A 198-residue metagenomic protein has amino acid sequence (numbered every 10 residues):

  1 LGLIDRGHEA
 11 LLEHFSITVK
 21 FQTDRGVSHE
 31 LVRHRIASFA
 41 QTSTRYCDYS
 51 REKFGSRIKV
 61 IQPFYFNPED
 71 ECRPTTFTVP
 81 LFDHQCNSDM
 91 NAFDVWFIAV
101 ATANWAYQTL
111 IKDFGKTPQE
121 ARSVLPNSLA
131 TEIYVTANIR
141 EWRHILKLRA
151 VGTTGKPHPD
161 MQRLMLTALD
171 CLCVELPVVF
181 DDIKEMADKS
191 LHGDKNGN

Functional and structural regions predicted by a protein language model:
L1-N198: Family-specific signature for flavin-dependent thymidylate synthase
